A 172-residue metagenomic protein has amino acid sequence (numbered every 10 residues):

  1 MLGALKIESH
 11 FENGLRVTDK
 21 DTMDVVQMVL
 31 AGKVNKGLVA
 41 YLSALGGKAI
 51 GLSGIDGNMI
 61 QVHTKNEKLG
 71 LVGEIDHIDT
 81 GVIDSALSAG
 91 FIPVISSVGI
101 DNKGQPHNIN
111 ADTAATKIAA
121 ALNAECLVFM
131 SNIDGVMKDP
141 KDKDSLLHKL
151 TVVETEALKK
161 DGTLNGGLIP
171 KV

Functional and structural regions predicted by a protein language model:
M1-V172: Nucleotide/pyrophosphate-binding catalytic subdomain
